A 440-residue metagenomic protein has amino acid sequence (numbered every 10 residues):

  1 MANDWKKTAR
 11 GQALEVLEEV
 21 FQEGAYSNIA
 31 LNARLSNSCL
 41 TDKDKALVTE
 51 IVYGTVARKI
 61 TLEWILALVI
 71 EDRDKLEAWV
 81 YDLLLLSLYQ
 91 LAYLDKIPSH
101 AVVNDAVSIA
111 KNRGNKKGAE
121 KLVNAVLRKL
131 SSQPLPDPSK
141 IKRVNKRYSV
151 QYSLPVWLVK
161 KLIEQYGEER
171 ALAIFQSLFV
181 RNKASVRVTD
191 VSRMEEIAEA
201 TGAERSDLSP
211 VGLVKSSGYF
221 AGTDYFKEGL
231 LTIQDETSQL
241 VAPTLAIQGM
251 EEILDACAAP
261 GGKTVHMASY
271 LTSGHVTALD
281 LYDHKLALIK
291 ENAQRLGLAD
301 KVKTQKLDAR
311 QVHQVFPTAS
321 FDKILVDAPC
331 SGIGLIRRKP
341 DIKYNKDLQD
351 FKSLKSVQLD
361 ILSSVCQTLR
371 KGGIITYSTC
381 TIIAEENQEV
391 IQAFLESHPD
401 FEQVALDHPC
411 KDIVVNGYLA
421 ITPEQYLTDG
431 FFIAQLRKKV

Functional and structural regions predicted by a protein language model:
M1-V440: S-adenosylmethionine
